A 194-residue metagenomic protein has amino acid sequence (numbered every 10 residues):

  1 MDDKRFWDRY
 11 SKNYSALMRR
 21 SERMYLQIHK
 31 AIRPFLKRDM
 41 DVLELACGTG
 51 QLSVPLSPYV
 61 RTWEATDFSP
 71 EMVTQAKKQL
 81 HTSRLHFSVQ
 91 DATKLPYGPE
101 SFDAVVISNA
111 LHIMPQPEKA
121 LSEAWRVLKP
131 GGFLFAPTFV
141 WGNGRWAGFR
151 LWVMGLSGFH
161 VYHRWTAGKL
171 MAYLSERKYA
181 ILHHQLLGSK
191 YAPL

Functional and structural regions predicted by a protein language model:
M1-K37, Q51, Q75, G142 (+2 more regions): Conserved class I S-adenosyl-L-methionine
L43-L45, T49-K94: Class I SAM-dependent methyltransferase SAM/SAH-binding core
T93-A104: A short acidic, Gly/Pro-enriched loop at the edge of an enzyme's catalytic core that lines a small-molecule cofactor
A104-Q116: A short SAM/SAH-binding and catalytic strip from SAM-dependent methyltransferases
E118-P130: A short glycine-rich, Lys/Arg-flanked "PGG" loop and its adjoining helix->strand segment in the class I
A136-T138: Acidic carboxylate diad motif detector
A147-T166: Conserved Class I S-adenosyl-L-methionine
Y162-R177: Short alpha-helix
